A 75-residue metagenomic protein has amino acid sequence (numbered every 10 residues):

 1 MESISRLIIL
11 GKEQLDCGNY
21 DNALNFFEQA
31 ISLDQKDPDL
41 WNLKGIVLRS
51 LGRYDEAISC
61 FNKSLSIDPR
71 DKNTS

Functional and structural regions predicted by a protein language model:
I4-S5, P38-D39, K72-N73: Helix-start (N-cap) detector for alpha-helical repeat units in TPR-like alpha-solenoids, especially tetratricopeptide
Q29-S32, L65-S66: Conserved structural position within tetratricopeptide repeats
